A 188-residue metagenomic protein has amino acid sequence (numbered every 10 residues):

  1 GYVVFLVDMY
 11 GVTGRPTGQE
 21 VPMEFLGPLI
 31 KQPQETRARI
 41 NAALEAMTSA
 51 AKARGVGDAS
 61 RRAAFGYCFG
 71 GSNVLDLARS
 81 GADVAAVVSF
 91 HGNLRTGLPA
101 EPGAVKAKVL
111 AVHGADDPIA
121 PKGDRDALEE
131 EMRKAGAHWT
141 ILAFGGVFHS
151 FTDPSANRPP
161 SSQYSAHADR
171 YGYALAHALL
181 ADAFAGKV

Functional and structural regions predicted by a protein language model:
G1-G57, T152-R158: Serine-hydrolase catalytic machinery in alpha/beta-hydrolase-like enzymes
A53-Y67: Alpha/beta-hydrolase fold nucleophile elbow
G66-G70, V74: Gly/Ala-rich beta-loop-alpha elbow adjacent to hydrolase catalytic centers
D83-N93: A conserved short beta-strand
V105, A111-H113, D117, F144: Short beta-strand/loop motif that positions the catalytic acidic residue of the alpha/beta-hydrolase fold
D116-A120, H149: Acidic catalytic loop of the alpha/beta-hydrolase fold
P121-M132: Short alpha-helix in the alpha/beta-hydrolase fold that links the catalytic acid
R133-V188: C-terminal catalytic histidine-bearing segment of alpha/beta-hydrolase fold enzymes
